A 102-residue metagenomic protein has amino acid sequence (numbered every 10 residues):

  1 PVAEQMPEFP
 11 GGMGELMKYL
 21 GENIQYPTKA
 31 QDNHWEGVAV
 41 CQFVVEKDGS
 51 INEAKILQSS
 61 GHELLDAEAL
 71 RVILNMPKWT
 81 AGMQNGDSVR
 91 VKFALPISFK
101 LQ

Functional and structural regions predicted by a protein language model:
P1, V45-D48, L95: Intrinsic disorder and flexible coil segments
P1-G14: Cyclic nucleotide-binding regulatory module and flanking cytosolic helices
P10, Q25-N33, L70-Q102: Short, positively biased Gly/Pro-containing turn/loop motifs at secondary-structure boundaries
G11-Y19, W35, E46, S50-A81: A short, well-structured alpha-helical segment
V38: G2-box/ATP-lid motif of Bergerat-fold
